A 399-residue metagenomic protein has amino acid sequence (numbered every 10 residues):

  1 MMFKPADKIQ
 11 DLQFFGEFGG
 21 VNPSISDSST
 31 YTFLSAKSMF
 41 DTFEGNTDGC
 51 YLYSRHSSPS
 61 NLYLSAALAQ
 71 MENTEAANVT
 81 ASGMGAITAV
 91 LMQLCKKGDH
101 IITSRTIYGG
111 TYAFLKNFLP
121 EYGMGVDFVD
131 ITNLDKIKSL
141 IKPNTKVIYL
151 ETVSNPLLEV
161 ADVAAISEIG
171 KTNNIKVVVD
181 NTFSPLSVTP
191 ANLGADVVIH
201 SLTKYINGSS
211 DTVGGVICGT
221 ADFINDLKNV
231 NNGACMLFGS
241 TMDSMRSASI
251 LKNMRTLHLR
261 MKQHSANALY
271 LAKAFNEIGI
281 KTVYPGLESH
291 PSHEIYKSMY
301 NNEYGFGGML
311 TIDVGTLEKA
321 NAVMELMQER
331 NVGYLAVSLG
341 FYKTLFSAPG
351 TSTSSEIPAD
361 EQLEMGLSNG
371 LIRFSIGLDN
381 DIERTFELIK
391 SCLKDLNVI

Functional and structural regions predicted by a protein language model:
M1-S58, A66, I372: N-terminal "arm"/small-domain region of PLP-dependent enzymes with the aminotransferase-like
A6-F14, A76-V283, K297: Conserved PLP-enzyme active-site core in the AAT-like
S35-G85, G110-N117: Conserved N-terminal alpha-helix of the aminotransferase class I/II PLP-enzyme fold
F40-T47, E325-M327, I389-S391: Short Gly/aromatic-enriched secondary-structure transition segments
K116, G125, S139, K146 (+3 more regions): PLP-dependent enzyme catalytic core of the Aspartate aminotransferase-like
C235, M327-L339, S391-I399: A common structural junction motif
I250-L259, G307-G315, R373-G377: Short, well-ordered beta-strand elements within core beta-sheets of diverse protein domains
L269-K343, I357-L363: Conserved small-domain helix->loop->beta segment predominantly found in fold-type I
